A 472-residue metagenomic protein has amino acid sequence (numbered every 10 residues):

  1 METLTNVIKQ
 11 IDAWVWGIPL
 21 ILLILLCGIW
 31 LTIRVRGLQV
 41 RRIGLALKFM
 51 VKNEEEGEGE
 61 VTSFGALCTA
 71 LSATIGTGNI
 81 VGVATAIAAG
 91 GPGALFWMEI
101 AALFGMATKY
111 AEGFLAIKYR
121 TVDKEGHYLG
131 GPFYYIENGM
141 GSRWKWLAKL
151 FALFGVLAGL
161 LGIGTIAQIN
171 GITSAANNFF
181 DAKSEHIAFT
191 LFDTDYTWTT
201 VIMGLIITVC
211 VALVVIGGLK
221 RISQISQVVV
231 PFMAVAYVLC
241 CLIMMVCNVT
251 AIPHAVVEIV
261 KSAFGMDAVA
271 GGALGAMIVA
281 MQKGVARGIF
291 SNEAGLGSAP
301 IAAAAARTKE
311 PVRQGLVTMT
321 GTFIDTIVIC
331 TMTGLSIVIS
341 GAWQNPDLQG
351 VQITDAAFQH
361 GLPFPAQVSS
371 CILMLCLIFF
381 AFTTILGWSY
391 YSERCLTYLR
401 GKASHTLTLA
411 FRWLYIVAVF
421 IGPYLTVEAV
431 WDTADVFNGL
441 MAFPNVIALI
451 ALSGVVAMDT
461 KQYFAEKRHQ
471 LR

Functional and structural regions predicted by a protein language model:
M1-T77, I87-A94, G105, F420 (+1 more regions): N-terminal alpha-helical transmembrane segments of multi-pass membrane transport and channel/translocase proteins
E2-L4, R34-Q39, G78-V83, G159-I172 (+6 more regions): Transmembrane helix-loop junctions in multi-pass membrane proteins
L23-W30, V35-L47, I169-A176, W198-V260 (+2 more regions): Membrane-interface loop-to-helix entry segments
C27, L31-T32, S72, A101-G126 (+5 more regions): Helix-loop-helix module between adjacent transmembrane segments
T32, E112-R120, K124, C240-E258 (+4 more regions): Extracellular/periplasmic helix-exit of transmembrane alpha-helices
G37-S63, T85-I87, G91-L95, A107-R143 (+4 more regions): Flexible loop linkers connecting adjacent transmembrane helices in multi-pass alpha-helical membrane transporters
E56-A89, L115-G139, L150-L153, L157 (+1 more regions): Alpha-helical membrane segments and immediately flanking helix-loop junctions that form or couple to the substrate/ion
E56-E60, G91-I100, N138-L150, S184-F192 (+2 more regions): Membrane-interface alpha-helices at helix entry/exit sites of multi-pass transporters
